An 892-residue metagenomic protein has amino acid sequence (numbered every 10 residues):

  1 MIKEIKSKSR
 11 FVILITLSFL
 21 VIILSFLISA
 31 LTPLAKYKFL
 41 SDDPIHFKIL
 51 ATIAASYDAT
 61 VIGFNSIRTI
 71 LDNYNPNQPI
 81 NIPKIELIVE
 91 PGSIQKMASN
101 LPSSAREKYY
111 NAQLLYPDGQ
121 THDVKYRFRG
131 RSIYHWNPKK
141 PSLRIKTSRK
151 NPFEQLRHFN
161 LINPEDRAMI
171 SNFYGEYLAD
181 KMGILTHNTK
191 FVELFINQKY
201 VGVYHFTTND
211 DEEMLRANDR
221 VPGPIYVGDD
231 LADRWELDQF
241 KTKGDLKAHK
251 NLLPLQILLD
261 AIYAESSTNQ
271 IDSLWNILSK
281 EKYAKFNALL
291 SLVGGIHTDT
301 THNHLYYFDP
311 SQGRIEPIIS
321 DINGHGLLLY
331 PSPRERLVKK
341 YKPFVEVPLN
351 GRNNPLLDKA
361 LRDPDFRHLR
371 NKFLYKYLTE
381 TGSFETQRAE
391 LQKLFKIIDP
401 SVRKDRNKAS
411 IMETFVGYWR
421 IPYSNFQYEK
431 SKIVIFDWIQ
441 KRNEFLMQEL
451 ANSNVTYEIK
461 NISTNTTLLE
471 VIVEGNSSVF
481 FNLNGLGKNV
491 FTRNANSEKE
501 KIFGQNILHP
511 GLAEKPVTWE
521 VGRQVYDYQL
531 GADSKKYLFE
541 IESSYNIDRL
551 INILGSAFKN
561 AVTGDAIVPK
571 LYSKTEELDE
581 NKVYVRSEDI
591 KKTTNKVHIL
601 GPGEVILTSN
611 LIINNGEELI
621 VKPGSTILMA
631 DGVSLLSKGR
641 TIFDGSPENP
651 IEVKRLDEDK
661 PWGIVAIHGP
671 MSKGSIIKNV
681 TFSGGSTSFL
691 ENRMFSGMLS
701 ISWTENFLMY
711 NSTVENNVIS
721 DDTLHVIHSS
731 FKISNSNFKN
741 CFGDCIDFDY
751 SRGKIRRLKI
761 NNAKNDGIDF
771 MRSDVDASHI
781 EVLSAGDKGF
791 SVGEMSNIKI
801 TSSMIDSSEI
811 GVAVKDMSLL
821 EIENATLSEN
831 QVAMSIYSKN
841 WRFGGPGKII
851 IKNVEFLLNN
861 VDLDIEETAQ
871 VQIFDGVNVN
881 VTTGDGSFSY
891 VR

Functional and structural regions predicted by a protein language model:
I2-V21: N-terminal Sec-pathway targeting helices
I23-Y174: Conserved NTP-binding catalytic cores of kinases and kinase-like/nucleotidyltransferase enzymes across multiple kinase
T32-A35, G119, D260-G295, D299 (+1 more regions): Middle-to-C-terminal accessory/interaction subdomains
H158-R167, T242-L246, I271-L278, L356-K359: Second-shell loop/turn segments in exported
M182-E193, I627-L628: Short, well-structured beta-strand/strand-turn elements
I184-H187, K199-A288: Internal "kinase-insert"/substrate-recognition segments embedded within catalytic cores of ATP-dependent enzymes
S477-S497: Short acidic, flexible loop segments centered on an aromatic residue
K499-R892: Beta-strand/loop edge motif enriched in small/polar residues
